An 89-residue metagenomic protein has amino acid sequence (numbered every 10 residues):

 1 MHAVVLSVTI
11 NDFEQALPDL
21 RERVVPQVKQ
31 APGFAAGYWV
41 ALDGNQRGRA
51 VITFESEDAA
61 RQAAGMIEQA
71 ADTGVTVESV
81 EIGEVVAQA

Functional and structural regions predicted by a protein language model:
M1-G48, E55-M66, T76-A89: Short S/T/G/P-rich N-terminal loop/turn motif that feeds into the first structured element of a domain
A70-D72: Short, exposed beta-strand-loop hairpins at the edges of beta-sheets in extracellular/periplasmic proteins
